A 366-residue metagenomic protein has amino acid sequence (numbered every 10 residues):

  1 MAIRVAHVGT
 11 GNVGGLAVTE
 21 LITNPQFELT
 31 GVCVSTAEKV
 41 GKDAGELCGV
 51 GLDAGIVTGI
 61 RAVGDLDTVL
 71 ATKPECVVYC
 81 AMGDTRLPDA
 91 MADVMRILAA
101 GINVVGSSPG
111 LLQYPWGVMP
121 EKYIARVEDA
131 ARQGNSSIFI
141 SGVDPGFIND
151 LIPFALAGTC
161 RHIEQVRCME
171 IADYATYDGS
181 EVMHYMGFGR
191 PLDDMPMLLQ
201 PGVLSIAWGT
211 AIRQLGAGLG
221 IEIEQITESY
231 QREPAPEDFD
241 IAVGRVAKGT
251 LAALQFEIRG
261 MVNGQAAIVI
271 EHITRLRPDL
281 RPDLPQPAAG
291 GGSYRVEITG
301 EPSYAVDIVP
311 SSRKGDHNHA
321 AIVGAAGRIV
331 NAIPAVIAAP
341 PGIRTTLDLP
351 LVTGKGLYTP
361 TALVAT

Functional and structural regions predicted by a protein language model:
M1-A100, G220: N-terminal glycine-/serine-/threonine-rich beta1-alpha1-beta2 phosphate-ribose binding loop of Rossmann-like
V8, A157-P287, G292-V296, H319 (+1 more regions): Active-site-lining helix/loop region of Rossmann-like oxidoreductase modules
V8, N12, L16, G64 (+8 more regions): Conserved active-site and cofactor/substrate-binding residues in soluble primary-metabolism enzymes
S35-A37, M82, I102, S108-L112 (+2 more regions): Short, ordered loop/turn segments at secondary-structure junctions
M91-A92, A100, S108-N135: Rossmann-fold NAD(P)-binding glycine/threonine-rich loop
F147-G158: Alpha-helical support elements that line or immediately flank enzyme active sites and cofactor-binding pockets
D279, L284-T366: C-terminal helical cap and adjacent loop that interface with cofactors, partners, or active-site loops
